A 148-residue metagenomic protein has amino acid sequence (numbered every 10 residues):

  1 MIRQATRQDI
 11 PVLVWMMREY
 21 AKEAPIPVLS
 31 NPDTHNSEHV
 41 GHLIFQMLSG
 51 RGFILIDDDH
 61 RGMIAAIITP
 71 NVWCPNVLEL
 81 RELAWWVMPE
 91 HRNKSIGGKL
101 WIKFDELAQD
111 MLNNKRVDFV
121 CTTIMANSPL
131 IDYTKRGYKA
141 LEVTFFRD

Functional and structural regions predicted by a protein language model:
M1-W15: A short beta-loop-alpha structural element at the N-terminal edge of CoA-dependent acyl/N-acetyltransferase catalytic
A21-L43: Conserved GNAT-fold acetyl-CoA-binding loop/helix
H42-L55: A short helix-loop-beta-strand connector motif used in the catalytic cores of GNAT acetyltransferases and, in some
I56-T69: Conserved beta-strand in the GNAT
N71-E82, A140: A conserved beta-turn-beta hairpin within the catalytic core of GNAT-like acetyltransferases that forms part
L83-I96: A short, internal acetyl-CoA/4′-phosphopantetheine-binding micro-motif in the GNAT/acyltransferase core
N93-Q109: Conserved acetyl-CoA-binding loop-helix of GNAT-fold acetyltransferases
F104, D118-I131, D148: Conserved beta-strand-loop-alpha-helix junction that forms the acyl-donor binding cleft
